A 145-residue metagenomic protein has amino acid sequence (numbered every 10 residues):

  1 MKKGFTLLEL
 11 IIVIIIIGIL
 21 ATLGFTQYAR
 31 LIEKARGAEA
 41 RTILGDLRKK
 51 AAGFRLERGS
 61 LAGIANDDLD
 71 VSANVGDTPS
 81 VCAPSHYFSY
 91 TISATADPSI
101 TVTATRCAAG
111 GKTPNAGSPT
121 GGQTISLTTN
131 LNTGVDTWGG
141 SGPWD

Functional and structural regions predicted by a protein language model:
M1-I32: N-terminal single-pass transmembrane signal-anchor helix
G4-T6, Q27, A40, A65 (+2 more regions): Terminal low-complexity, poorly structured segments
I15-A21, G37, R48, T101: Hydrophobic alpha-helical segments
I15-I19, I43-G45, D77-V81: Alpha-helical interaction segments
R30-S60: Membrane-proximal N-terminal amphipathic helix
L56-D145: Periplasmic/extracellular, small/polar-rich flexible segments of pilin-like filament-forming proteins
